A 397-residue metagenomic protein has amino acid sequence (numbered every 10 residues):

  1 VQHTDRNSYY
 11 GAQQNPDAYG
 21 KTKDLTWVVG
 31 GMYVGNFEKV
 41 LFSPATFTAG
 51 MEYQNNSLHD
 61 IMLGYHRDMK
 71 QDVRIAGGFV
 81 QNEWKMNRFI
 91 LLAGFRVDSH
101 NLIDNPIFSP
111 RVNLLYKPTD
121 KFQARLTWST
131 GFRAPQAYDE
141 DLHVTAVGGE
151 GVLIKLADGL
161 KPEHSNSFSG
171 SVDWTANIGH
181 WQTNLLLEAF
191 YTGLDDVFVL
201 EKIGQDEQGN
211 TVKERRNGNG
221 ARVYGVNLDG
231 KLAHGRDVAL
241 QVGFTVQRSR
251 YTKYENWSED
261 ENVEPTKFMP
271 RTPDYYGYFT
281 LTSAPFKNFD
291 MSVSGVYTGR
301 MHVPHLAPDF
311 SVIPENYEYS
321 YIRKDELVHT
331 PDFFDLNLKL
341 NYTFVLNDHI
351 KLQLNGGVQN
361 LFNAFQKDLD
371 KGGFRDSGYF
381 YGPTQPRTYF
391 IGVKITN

Functional and structural regions predicted by a protein language model:
V1-D104, Q182-Y191, G225-N227, A239-T245: Face-selective signature of the C-terminal outer-membrane beta-barrel domain
V1-D5, Y53-H59, M86-R88, F95-N101 (+9 more regions): Transmembrane beta-strands of outer-membrane beta-barrel pores
V1-Y10, K117, R125, G159-R216 (+3 more regions): Membrane-embedded beta-barrel scaffold of Gram-negative outer-membrane proteins
K23-W27, K70-A76, P106-F108, H164-F168 (+5 more regions): Residues that define the transmembrane beta-barrel architecture of outer-membrane proteins
K39-F47, R88-L91, K121-A124, I178-T183 (+3 more regions): Repeated loop/turn-to-beta-strand initiation elements of outer-membrane beta-barrel proteins
P44-T46, R67-G193, T245, T282: Structural signature of Gram-negative outer-membrane beta-barrels, strongest in the C-terminal barrel of TonB-dependent
K85, I90, N184-L185, A189-G193 (+1 more regions): Gram-negative outer-membrane beta-barrel transporters
D195, Y297-E315, Y342-N397: C-terminal beta-signal and adjacent terminal beta-strands/loops of Gram-negative outer-membrane beta-barrel proteins
